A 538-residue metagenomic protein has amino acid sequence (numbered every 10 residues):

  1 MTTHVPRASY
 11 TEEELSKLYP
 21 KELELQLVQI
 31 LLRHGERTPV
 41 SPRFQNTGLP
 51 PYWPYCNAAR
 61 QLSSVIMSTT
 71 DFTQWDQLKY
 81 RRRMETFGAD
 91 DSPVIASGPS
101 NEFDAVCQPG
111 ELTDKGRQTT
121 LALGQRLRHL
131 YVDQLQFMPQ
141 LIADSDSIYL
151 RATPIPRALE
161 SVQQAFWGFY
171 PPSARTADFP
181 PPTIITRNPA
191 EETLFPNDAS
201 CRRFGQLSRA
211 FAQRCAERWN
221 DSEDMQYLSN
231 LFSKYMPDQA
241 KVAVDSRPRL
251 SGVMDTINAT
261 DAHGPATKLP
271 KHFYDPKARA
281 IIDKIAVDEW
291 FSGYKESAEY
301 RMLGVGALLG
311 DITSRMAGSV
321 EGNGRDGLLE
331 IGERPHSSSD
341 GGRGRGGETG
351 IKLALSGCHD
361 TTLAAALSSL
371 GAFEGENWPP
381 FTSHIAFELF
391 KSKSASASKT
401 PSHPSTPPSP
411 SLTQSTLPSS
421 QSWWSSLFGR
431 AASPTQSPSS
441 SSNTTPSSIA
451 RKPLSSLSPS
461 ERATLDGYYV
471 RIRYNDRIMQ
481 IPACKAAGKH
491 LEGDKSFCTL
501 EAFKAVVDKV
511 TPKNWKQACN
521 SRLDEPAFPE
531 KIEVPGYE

Functional and structural regions predicted by a protein language model:
M1-Y149, T153-A354, C358-E538: Signature for phosphate-centric chemistry
